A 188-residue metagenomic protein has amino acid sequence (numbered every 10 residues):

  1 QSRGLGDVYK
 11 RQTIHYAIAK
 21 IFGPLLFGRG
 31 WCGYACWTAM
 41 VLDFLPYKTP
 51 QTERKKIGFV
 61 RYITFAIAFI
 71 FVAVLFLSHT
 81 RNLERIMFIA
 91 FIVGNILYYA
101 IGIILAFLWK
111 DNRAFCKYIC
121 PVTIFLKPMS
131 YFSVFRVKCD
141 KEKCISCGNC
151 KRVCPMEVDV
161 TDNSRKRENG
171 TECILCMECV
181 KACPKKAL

Functional and structural regions predicted by a protein language model:
Q1-L5, Y9: Single conserved hydrophobic/aromatic residue that forms the stacking wall/gate of nucleotide- or nucleobase-binding
R3, D43-F59, F132-K138: Membrane interface segments of multi-pass transport proteins and intramembrane proteases
R11-G28, N95-Y99: Alpha-helical transmembrane segments
K20-F22, K55-R81, K141-T161, E178-L188: Short Fe-S-cluster ligation motifs
G23-Y34, W109: Membrane-water interface at the C-terminal end of transmembrane alpha helices
W31-P46, F115-S130, I145, N149-L188: Iron-sulfur cluster-binding cysteine motifs and their immediate structural context in ferredoxin-like electron-transfer
T64-I119, K127-P128: Hydrophobic transmembrane alpha-helical segments that form the core helix bundle of multi-pass membrane enzymes
F135, K141, R167-N169: Juxtamembrane segments of multi-pass membrane proteins
